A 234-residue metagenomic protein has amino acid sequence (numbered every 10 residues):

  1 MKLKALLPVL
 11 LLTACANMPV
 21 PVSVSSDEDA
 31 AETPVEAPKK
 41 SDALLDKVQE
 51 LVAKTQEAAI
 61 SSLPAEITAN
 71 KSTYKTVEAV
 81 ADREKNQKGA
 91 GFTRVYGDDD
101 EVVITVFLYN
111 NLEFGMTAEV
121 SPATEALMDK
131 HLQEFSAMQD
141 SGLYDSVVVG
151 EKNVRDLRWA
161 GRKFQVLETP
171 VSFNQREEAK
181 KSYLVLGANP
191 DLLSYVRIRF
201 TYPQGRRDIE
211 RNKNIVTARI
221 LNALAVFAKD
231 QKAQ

Functional and structural regions predicted by a protein language model:
K2-V9: Sec-dependent signal peptide recognition, specifically the positively charged N-region followed immediately by
T13-A14: C-terminal motif of bacterial Sec signal peptides marking the signal peptidase cleavage site
P19-V103: N-terminal "mature-domain start" segment
G91-K130: A short acidic-to-branched-hydrophobic micro-motif
E101-T105, K163-Q165, D191-R199: Glycine-rich, often proline-containing surface loops adjacent to acidic residues and nearby aromatics that form
A137-V185: Signature of long, low-cysteine stretches enriched in small and polar/charged residues
E178-T201: Extended hydrophobic
L193-Q234: Surface-exposed amphipathic alpha-helical segments
